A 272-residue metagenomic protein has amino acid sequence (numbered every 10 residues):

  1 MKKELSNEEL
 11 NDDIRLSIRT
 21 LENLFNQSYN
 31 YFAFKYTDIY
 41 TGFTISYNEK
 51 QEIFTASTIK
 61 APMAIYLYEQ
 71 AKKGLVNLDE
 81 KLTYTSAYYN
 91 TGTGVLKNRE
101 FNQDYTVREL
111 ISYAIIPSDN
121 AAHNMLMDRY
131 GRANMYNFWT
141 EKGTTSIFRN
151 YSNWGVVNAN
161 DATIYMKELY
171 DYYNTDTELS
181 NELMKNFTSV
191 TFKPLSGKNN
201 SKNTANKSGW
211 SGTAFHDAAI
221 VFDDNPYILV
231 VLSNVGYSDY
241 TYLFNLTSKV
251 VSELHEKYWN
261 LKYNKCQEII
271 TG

Functional and structural regions predicted by a protein language model:
M1-S28, T44, E52, Y170-T191 (+1 more regions): Structured C-terminal helix/loop/strand segments within mature extracytoplasmic catalytic/sensor domains
L5-S17, R99-E182, N186: Active-site-adjacent helix/loop patches that line small-molecule binding or acyl-intermediate pockets
N30-E52: Short, conserved catalytic-motif segment at the N-terminal edge
A33-Y36, A56, Y113, A122 (+2 more regions): Structural recognition of the beta-strand scaffold that forms the well-ordered cores of secreted hydrolase catalytic
T37-I39, A87, I115-S118, L126-R129 (+4 more regions): Active-site-proximal beta-strand/loop segments in catalytic clefts of secreted hydrolases
G42, I53-Y84, A114, L229: Active-site SXXK
I65-K73, I116, I164-D171, S252-E256: Short glycine/serine- and small hydrophobic-enriched flexible loop segments
A71-R108, N124: Active-site-proximal loop and beta-strand segments within enzyme catalytic domains
